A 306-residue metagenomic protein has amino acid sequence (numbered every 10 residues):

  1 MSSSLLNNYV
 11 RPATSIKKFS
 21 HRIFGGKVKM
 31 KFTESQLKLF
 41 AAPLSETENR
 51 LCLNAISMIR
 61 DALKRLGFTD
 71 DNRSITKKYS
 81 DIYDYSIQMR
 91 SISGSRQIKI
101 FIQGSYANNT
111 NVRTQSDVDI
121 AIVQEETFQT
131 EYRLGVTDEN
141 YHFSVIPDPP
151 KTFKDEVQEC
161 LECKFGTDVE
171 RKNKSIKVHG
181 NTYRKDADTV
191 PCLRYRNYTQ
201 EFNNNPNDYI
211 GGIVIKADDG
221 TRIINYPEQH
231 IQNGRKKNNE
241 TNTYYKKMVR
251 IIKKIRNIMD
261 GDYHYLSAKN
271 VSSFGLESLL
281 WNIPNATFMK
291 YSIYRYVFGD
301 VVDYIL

Functional and structural regions predicted by a protein language model:
M1-F101, A107-Q115, E126-F143: N-terminal regions immediately upstream of nucleotidyltransferase
R60, V145-Y304: Catalytic cores of NTP-dependent nucleotidyl/adenyl transfer enzymes across multiple folds
I98-S105, G166-K172: A short acidic/basic microdomain associated with nuclease active sites
K99-F101, S105-E125, K177-R194: Histidine-centered divalent-metal-coordination microenvironment in nucleic-acid enzymes
N109, I120-Q124, Q129-E156, C160 (+2 more regions): N-terminal functional module detector in eukaryotic proteins
F128, D303-L306: Extracellular/luminal regions of secreted and cell-surface proteins that mediate adhesion/ECM remodeling
